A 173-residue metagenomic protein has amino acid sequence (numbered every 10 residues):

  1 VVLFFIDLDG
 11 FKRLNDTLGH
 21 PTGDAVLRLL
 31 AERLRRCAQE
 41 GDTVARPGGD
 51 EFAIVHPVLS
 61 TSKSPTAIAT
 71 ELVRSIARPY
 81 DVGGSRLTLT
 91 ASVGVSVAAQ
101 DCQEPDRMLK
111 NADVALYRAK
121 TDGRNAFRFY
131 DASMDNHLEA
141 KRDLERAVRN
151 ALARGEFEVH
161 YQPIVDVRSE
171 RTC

Functional and structural regions predicted by a protein language model:
V1-V2, D9-Q39, A45-G49, A53-I54 (+3 more regions): Conserved long alpha-helical elements within nucleotide-processing catalytic cores of c-di-GMP signaling and class III
L3-F5, F129: Core hydrophobic beta-sheet residues of small sensory/regulatory alpha/beta domains, primarily PAS-family
F5, H56, V95-V97, Y161: Sensory input modules used in signal transduction, predominantly PAS/LOV/GAF but also related non-catalytic regulatory
R35, K120, R149-A153: Short regulatory alpha-helical segment in sensory/regulatory domains of signaling proteins that mediates
V44, E71, S75-D81, S85 (+4 more regions): Cyclic nucleotide signaling catalytic output domains
I54, L89-A91: HATPase_c (GHKL) ATP-binding subdomain of two-component histidine kinases
A140-C173: Active-site core of bacterial EAL-family cyclic-dinucleotide phosphodiesterase domains
